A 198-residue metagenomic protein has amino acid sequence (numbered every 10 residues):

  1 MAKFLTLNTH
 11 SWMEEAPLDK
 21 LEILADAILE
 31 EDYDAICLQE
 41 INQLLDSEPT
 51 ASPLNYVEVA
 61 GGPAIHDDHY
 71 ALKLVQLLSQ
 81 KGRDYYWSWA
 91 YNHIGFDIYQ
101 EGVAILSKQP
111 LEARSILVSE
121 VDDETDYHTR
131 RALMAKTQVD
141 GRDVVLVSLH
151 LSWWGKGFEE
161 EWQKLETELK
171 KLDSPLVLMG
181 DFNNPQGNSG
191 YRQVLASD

Functional and structural regions predicted by a protein language model:
M1-A35, E58-A60, H66, A71 (+2 more regions): Active-site regions of metal-assisted phosphoester/phosphodiester hydrolases, unifying DNase/endonuclease modules
E40-A51, E58-P63: Active-site neighborhood of divalent metal-dependent phosphoester/pyrophosphate hydrolases
